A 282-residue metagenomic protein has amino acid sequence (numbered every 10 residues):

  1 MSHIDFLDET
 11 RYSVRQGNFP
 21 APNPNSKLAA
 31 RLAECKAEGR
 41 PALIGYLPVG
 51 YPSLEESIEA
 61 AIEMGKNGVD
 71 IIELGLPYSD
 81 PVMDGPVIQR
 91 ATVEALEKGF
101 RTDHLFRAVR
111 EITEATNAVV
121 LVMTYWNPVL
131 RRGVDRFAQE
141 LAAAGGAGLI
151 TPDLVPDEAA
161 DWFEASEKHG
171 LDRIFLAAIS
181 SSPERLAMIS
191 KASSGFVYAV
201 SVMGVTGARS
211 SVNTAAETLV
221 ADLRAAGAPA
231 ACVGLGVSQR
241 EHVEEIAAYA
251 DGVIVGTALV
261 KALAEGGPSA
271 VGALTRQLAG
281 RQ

Functional and structural regions predicted by a protein language model:
M1, N23, A221-P229, S238-Q282: Alpha/beta catalytic cores of nucleotide-metabolism and tRNA/nucleoside-modifying enzymes
S2-F6, A21-I44, V109-T113: N-terminal amphipathic alpha-helix/helix-capping segment at the start of soluble metabolic enzymes
N23-A30, E34-C35, D80-I88, F100-A108 (+6 more regions): Active-site-adjacent beta->alpha loops and helix N-cap segments on the catalytic face of soluble alpha/beta enzymes
L43-L47, I72-L74, V120-T124, L149-T151 (+4 more regions): Hydrophobic faces of well-ordered beta-strands that scaffold small-molecule active sites in alpha/beta enzyme cores
E55-M64, S181-S190, V237-V253: Catalytic cores of alpha/beta
A60, L76, Q89-T151: Active-site beta->alpha loop and helix N-cap motifs at the rims of alpha/beta catalytic domains
I71-S79, G148-I150, V155, A199-G207 (+2 more regions): Glycine-rich phosphate-binding active-site loops on the catalytic face of alpha/beta enzymes
G85-L121, E164-A178, A215-A231, A273-Q282: Alpha-helix-loop-beta-strand connector modules within alpha/beta enzyme cores
